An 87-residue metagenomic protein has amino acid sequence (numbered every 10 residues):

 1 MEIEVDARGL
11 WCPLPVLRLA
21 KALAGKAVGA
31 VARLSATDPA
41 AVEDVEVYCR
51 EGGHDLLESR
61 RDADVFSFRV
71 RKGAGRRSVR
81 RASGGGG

Functional and structural regions predicted by a protein language model:
E2, G29-R33, V65-S67: Intrinsic-disorder/low-complexity, polar/charged segments enriched in Ser/Thr/Lys/Arg/Asp/Glu/Gln
A7-R60: Amphipathic, hydrophobic secondary-structure cores in small proteins
E46-G87: C-terminal structural segments of small proteins and small subunits
